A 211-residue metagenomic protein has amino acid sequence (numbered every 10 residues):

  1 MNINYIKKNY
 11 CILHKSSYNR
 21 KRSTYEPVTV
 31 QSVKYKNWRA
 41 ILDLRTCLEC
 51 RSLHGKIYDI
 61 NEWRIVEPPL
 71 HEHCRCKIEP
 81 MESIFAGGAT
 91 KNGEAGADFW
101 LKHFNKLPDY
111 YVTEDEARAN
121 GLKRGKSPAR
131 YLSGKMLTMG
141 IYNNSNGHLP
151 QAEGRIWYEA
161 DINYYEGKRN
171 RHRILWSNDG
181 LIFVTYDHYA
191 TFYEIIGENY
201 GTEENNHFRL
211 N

Functional and structural regions predicted by a protein language model:
M1-H73, K77-G96, V112-A119, K123-M136 (+1 more regions): Domain-core detector
H14, A97-L101, Y142, I174: Generic hydrophobic, helix-prone segments enriched in Leu/Val/Ile
V30-L42, T46-S52, R118-N211: Functional cores of ribonucleases/endoribonucleases
W100-K106, D179-L181: Second-shell loop/turn segments in exported
N105, D109, Y193: Flexible, active-site-adjacent loop/turn segments at secondary-structure boundaries
Y110-T113, K168: A charge-rich, low-complexity, intrinsically flexible signal that marks solvent-exposed coils, linkers, repeats
